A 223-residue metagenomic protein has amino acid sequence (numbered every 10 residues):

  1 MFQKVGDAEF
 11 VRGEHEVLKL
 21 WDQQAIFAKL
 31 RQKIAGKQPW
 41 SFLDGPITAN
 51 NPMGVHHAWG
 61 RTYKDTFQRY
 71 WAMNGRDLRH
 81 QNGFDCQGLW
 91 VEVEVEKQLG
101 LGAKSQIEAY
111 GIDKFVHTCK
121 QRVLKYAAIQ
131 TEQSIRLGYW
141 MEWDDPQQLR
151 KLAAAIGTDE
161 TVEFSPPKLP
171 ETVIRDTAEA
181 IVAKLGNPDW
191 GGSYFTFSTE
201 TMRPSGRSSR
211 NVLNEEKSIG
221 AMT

Functional and structural regions predicted by a protein language model:
M1-T223: N-terminal, positively charged nucleic-acid-binding surface of large information/translation enzymes
